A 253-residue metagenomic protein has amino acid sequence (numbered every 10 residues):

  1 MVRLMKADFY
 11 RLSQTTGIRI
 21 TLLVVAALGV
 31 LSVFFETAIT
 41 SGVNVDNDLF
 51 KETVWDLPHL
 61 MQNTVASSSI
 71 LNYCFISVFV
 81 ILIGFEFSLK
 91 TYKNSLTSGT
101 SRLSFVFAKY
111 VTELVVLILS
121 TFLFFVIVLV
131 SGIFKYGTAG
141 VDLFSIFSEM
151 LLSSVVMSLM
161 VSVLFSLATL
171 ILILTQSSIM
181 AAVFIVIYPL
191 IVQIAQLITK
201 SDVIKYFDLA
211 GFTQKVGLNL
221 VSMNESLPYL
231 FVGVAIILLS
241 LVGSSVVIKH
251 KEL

Functional and structural regions predicted by a protein language model:
M1-V25: Aromatic- and glycine-rich beta-strand/loop motifs that create alpha-glucan
R11, A235-L253: Junction motif at the cytosolic side of a transmembrane helix
T15-T16, T100-S101, Q176-S178: Short loop-to-helix capping motifs
I18-T21, S95, F105, A181-A182: Alpha-helical transmembrane segments and their helix-entry boundary regions
V25-L82, F107-Q176, I185, Q193 (+1 more regions): Secretory targeting signals
F79-S98, R102, Y110: Transmembrane helix boundary and interhelical loop/hinge segments in multi-pass membrane proteins
S104-F107, I248: Alpha-helix N-cap/helix-start motif at helix boundaries, enriched for small hydrophobics
K200-N219: Short hydrophobic, aromatic-rich alpha-helical segments embedded in or entering the lipid bilayer of multi-pass
